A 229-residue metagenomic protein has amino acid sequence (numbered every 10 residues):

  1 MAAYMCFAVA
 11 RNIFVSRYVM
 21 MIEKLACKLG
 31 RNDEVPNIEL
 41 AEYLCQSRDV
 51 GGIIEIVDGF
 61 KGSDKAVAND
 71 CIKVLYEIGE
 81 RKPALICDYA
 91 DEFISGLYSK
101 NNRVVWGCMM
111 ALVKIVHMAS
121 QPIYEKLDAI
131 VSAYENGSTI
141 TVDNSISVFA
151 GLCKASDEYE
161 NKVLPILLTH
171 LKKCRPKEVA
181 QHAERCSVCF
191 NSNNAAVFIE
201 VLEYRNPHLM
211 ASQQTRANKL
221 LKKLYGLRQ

Functional and structural regions predicted by a protein language model:
I13-D70, E77, C189-N191, N206-Q229: N-terminal alpha-helical scaffold/docking segments in eukaryotic complex subunits
V19-K24, S47-F60, P83-G96, S120-A133 (+3 more regions): Amphipathic alpha-helical scaffolding segments comprising HEAT/armadillo-like alpha-solenoid repeats
D33, S63-K65, K100-N102, G137-T139 (+2 more regions): Short inter-helical turns and helix N-cap capping residues of alpha-solenoid HEAT/ARM repeat scaffolds
L40, C71, C108, S145 (+3 more regions): Conserved hydrophobic register position within alpha-solenoid helical repeats
Y76, V113, A150-G151, E184 (+2 more regions): Structural signature of alpha-helical solenoid repeat scaffolds
L152, H170-S212: Extended alpha-helical scaffolding segments
